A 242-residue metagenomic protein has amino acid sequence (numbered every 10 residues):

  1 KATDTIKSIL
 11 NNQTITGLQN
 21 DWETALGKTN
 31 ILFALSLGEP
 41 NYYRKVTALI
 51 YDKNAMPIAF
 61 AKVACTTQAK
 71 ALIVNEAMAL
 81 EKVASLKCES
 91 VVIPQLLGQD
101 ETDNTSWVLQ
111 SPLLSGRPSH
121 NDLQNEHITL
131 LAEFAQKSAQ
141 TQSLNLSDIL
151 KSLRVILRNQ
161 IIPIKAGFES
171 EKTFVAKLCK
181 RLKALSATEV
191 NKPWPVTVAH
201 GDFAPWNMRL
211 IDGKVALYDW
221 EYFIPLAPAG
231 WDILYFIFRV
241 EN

Functional and structural regions predicted by a protein language model:
K1-L49: Broad phosphate/nucleotide-binding scaffolds in NTP-utilizing and phosphate-metabolizing enzymes
Q19-A34, G38, S143-H200: An alpha-helical support segment within catalytic cores of ATP-dependent transferases
R44-V74: ATP-binding glycine-rich loop module of kinase domains
L72, I211-N242: Active-site Asp-x-Gly
E76-V92, L114-R154, R181-K192, G201: Conserved kinase catalytic-core helix
Q95-N104: Short beta-strand micro-motifs within the conserved protein kinase catalytic domain, predominantly in the N-lobe
T105-S115: Conserved short submotifs of the Hanks-type protein kinase catalytic core that shape the nucleotide-binding pocket
D202, N207, D219: Conserved catalytic-loop position in the HRD/HxD motif
